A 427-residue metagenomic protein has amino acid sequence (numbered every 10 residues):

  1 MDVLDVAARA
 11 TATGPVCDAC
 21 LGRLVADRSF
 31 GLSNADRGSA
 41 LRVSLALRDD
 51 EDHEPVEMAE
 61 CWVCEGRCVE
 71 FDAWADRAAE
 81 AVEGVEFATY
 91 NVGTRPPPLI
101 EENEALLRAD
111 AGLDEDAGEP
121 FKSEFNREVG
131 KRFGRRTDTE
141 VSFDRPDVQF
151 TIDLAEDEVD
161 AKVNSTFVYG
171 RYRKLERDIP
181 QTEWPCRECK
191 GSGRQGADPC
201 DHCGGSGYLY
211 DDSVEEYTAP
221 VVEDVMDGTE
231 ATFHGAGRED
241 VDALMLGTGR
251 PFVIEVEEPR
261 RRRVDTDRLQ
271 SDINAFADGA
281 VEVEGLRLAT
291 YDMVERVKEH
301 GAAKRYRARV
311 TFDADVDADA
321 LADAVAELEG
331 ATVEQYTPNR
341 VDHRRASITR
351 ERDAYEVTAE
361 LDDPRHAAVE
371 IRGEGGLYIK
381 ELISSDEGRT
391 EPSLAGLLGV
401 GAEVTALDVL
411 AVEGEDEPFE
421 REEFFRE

Functional and structural regions predicted by a protein language model:
D2-E427: Non-catalytic RNA-recognition surface used by pseudouridine synthases
